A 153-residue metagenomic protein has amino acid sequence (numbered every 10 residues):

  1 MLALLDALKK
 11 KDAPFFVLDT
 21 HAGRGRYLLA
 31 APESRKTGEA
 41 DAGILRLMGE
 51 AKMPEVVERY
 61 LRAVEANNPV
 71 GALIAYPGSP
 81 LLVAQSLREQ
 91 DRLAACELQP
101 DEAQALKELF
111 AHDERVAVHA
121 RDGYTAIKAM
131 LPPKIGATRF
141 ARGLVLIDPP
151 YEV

Functional and structural regions predicted by a protein language model:
L2-V153: Class I S-adenosyl-L-methionine-dependent methyltransferase catalytic core
